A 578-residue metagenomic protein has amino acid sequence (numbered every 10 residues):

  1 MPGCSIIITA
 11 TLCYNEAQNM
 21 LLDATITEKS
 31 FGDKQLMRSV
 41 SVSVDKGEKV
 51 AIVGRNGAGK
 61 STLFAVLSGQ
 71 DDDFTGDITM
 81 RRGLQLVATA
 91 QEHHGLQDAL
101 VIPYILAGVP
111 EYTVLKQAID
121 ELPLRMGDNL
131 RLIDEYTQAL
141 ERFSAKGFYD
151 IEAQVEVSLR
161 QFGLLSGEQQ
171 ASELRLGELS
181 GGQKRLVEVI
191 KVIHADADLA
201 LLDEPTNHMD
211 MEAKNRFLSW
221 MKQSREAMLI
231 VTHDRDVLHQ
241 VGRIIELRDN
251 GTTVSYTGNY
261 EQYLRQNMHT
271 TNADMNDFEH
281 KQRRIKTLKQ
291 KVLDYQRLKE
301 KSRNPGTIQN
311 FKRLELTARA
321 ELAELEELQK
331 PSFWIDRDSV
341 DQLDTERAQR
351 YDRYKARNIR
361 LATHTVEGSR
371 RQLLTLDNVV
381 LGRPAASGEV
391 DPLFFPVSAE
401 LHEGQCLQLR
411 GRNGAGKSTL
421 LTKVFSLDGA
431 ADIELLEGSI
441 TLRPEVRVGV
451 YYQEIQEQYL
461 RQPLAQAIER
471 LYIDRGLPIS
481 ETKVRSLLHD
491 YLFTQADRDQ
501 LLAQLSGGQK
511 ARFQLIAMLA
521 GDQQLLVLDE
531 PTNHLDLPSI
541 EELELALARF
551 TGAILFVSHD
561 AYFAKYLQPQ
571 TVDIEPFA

Functional and structural regions predicted by a protein language model:
Y14, N19-F31, E111-R185, Q266-E389 (+1 more regions): Coupling and communication elements adjacent to P-loop NTPase active sites across diverse families
V40-A51, G83-Q85, R225-E226, V397-Q408 (+1 more regions): Pre-Walker A (P-loop) beta-loop-beta motif of ABC nucleotide-binding domains
K49, T62-E141, G242, D249-N250 (+5 more regions): ABC ATPase nucleotide-binding domain signature region
H94-E178, E279-Q282, Y452-A517, G521-Q523: ABC-family P-loop ATPase nucleotide-binding domains
R175, E204-P205, L528-P531, L535-S539 (+1 more regions): Walker B catalytic motif
E188-V189, F217, L515, L543: Hydrophobic anchor residue at the start of the ABC signature
H194-D198, A517-L526: A short, proline-enriched helix->beta-strand linker immediately N-terminal to the Walker B motif in ABC-type P-loop
V340-V450, E454: Flexible loop/N-cap segments at domain edges
